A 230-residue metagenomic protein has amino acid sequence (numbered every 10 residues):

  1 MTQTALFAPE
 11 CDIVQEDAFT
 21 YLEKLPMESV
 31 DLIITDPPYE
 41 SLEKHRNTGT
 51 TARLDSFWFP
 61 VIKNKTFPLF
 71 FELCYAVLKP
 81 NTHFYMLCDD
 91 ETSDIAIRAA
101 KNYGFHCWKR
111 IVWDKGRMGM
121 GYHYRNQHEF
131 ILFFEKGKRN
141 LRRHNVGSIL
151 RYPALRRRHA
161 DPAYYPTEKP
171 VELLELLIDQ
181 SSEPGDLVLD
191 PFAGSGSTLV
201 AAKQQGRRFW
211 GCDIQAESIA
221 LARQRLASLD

Functional and structural regions predicted by a protein language model:
M1-I219: Core catalytic lobe of class I
E91, A227-D230: Class I S-adenosyl-L-methionine-dependent methyltransferase module
A222-R223: Conserved SAM-binding loop
